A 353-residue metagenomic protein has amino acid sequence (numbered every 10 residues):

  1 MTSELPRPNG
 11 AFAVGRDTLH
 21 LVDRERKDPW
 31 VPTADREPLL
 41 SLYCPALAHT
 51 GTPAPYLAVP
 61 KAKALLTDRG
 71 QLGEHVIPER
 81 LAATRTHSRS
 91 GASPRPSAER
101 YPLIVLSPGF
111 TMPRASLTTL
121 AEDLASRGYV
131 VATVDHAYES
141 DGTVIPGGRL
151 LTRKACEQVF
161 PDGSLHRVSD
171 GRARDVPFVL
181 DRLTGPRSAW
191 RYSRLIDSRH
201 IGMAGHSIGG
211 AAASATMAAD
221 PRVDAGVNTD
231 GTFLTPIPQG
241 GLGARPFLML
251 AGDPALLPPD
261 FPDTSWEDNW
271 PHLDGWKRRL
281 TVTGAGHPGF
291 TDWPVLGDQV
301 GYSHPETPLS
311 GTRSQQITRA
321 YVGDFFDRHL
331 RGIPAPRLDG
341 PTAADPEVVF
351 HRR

Functional and structural regions predicted by a protein language model:
M1-I104, P308-G311, V322, R331: Domain-level recognition of soluble alpha/beta enzyme cores, biased toward histidine phosphatases/phosphomutases
S3-P6, A11, R24, L47 (+2 more regions): Alpha/beta-hydrolase-fold serine-hydrolase catalytic core, especially in secreted/extracellular enzymes
V31, G51-P55, S116-T119, G142-P146 (+4 more regions): Short, solvent-exposed loop/turn and secondary-structure capping segments
Y43-L47, L57-A64, R69, A115-Q158 (+1 more regions): Active-site machinery of serine-nucleophile hydrolases
T84-V144, A255-P259: Short substrate-entry loop that stabilizes the transition state in hydrolases
P96-A98, D224-G289: The feature captures the conserved acid-bearing segment of alpha/beta-hydrolase catalytic domains
Y138-S198: Alpha/beta-hydrolase active-site loop
V179-G243: Primarily recognizes the serine-hydrolase "nucleophile elbow" in alpha/beta-hydrolase and SGNH/GDSL folds
